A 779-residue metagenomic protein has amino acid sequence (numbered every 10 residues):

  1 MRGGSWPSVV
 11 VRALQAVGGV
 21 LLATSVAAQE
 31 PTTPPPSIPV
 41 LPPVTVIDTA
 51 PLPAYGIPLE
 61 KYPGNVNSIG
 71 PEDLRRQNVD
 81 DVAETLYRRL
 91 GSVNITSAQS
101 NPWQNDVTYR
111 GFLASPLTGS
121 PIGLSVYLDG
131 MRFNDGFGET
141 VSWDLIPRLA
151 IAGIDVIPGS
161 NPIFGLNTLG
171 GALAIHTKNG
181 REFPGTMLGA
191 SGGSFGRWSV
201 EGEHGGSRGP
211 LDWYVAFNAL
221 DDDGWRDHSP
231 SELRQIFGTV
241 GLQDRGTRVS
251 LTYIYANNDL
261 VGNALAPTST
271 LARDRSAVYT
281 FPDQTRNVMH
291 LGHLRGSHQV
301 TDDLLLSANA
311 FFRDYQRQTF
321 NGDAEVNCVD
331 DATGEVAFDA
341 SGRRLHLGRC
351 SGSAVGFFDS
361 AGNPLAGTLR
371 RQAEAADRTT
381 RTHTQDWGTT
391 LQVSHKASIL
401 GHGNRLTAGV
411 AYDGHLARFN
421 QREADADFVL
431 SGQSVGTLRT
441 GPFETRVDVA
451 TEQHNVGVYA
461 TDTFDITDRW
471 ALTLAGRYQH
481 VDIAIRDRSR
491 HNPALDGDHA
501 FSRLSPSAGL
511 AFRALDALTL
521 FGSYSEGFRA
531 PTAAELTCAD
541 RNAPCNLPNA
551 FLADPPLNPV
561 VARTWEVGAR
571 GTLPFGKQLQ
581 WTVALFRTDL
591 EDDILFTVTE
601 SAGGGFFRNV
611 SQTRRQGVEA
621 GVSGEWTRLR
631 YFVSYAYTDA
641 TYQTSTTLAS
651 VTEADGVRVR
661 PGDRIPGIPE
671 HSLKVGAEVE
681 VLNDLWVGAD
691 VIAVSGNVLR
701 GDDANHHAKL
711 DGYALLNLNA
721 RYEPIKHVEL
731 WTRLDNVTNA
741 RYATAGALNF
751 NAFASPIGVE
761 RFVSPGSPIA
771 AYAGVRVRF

Functional and structural regions predicted by a protein language model:
T45, K61-P116, Y127-W143, G153-N161 (+2 more regions): Periplasmic N-terminal accessory/gating domains of Gram-negative outer-membrane beta-barrel systems
G123, F133-D135, D144-G189, R778: A beta-strand signature from Gram-negative outer-membrane beta-barrel systems, especially the internal plug domain
G192-D221, R226-N263, P282-L305, Y459 (+1 more regions): Transmembrane beta-barrel wall of Gram-negative outer-membrane proteins
R248-S250, N287-R488, T582-L585, E625 (+1 more regions): Face-selective signature of the C-terminal outer-membrane beta-barrel domain
Q299, L305-D323, R513, T519-S525 (+5 more regions): Membrane-embedded beta-barrel scaffold of Gram-negative outer-membrane proteins
T390-H395, L400, T467-L472, Q578-E591 (+2 more regions): Gram-negative outer-membrane beta-barrel transporters
H402-H415, V447-T588, E678-L682: Structural signature of Gram-negative outer-membrane beta-barrels, strongest in the C-terminal barrel of TonB-dependent
F528, A693-D702, R721-F779: C-terminal beta-signal and adjacent terminal beta-strands/loops of Gram-negative outer-membrane beta-barrel proteins
